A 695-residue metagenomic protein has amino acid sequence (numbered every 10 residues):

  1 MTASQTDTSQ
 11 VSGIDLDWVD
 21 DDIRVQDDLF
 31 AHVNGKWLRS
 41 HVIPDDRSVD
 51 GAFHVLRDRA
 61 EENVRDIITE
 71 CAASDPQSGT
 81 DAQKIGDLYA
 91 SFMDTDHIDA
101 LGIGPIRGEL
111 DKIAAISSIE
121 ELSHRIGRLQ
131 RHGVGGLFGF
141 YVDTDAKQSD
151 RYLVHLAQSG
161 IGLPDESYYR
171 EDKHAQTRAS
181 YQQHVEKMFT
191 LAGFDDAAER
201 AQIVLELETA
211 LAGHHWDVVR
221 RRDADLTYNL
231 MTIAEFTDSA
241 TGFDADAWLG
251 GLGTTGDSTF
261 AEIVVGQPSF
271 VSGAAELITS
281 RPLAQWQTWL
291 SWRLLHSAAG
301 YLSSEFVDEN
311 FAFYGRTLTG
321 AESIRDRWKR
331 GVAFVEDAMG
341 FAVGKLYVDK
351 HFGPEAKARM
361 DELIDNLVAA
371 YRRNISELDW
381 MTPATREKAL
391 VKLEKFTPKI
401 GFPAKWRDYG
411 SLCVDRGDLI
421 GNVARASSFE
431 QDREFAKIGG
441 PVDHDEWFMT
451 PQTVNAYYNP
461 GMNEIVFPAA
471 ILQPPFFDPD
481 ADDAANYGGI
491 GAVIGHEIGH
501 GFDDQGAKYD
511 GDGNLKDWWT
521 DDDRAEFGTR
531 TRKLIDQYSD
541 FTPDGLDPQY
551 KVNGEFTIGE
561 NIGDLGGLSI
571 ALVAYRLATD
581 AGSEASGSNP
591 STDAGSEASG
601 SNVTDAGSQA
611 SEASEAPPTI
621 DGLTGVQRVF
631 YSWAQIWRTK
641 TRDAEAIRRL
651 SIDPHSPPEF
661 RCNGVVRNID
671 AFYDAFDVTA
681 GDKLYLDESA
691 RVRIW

Functional and structural regions predicted by a protein language model:
T2-D7, V264, P268, V332 (+5 more regions): Intrinsically disordered, low-complexity linker/terminal regions across diverse proteins
Q5-Q10, I23-D28, H32-H97: Active-site-surrounding "flap" and adjacent substrate/cofactor-binding loops of secreted or lumenal enzymes, prototyped
W18-R39, S167-F189, I558, L565-I570: Hydrophobic/aromatic-rich, well-ordered segments within soluble, folded domains that form packed cores
H32-K36, I67-S74, F92-T95, I113-I116 (+14 more regions): Structured segments of extracytoplasmic/periplasmic soluble domains in secreted or envelope-associated proteins
S40-P44, Y141, D165-S167, H215-W216 (+3 more regions): Short, solvent-exposed loop/turn and secondary-structure capping segments
D46-I68, A198-H214, N486-A492, G622 (+1 more regions): Short secondary-structure subsegments characteristic of cysteine-rich extracellular domains
T69-E362, N366: Noncatalytic, helix-rich "gating/capping" subdomain that lines the substrate-entry/channel surface of large enzyme
S583-A613: Long, intrinsically disordered low-complexity tandem-repeat segments
